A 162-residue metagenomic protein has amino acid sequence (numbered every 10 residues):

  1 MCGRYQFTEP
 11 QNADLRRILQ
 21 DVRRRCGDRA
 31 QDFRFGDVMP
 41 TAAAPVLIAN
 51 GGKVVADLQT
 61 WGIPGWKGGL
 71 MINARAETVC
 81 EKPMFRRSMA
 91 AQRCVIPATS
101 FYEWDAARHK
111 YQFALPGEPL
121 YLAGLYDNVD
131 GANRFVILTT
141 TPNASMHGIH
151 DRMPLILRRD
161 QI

Functional and structural regions predicted by a protein language model:
M1-I162: Short linear sequence motif anchored by a di-proline
